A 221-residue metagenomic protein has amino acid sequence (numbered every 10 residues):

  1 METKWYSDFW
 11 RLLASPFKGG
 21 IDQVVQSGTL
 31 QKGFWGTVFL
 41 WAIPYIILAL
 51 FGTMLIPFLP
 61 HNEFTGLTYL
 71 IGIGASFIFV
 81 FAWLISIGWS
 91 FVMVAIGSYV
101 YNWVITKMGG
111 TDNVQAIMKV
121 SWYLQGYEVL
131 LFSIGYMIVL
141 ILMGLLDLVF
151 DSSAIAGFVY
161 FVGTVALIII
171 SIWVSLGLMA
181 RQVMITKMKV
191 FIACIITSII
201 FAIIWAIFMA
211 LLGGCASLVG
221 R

Functional and structural regions predicted by a protein language model:
M1-F51, L55-P60: N-terminal juxtamembrane cytosolic/stromal segments of multi-pass membrane proteins
M1-L12, P16, T68-V80, G109 (+4 more regions): Juxtamembrane loop-helix boundary motifs flanking transmembrane segments in multi-pass membrane proteins
P16, P57, H61, S98-M108: Hydrophobic transmembrane alpha-helix segments characteristic of membrane transport and insertion machinery
L30-V38, I71-I87, F91, N113 (+4 more regions): Hydrophobic, aromatic-rich alpha-helical transmembrane segments and their membrane-interface anchor motifs
V38-A49, I96, G126, L167 (+1 more regions): Hydrophobic alpha-helical transmembrane segments of multi-pass integral membrane proteins
L48-W89, G135-L167, A202-R221: Membrane-helix interface segments in multi-pass membrane proteins
F91-V100, W173: Central hydrophobic cores of alpha-helical transmembrane segments in multi-pass inner-membrane proteins across all
N102, T106-F208: Hydrophobic alpha-helical transmembrane segments and adjacent short intramembrane/lumenal linkers of inner/organellar
